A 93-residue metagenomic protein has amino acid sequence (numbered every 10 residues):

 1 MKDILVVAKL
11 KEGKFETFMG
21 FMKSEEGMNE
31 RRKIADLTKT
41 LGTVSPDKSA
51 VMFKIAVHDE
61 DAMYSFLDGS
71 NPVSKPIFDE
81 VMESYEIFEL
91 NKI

Functional and structural regions predicted by a protein language model:
M1-V73, E83-I93: Short S/T/G/P-rich N-terminal loop/turn motif that feeds into the first structured element of a domain
I77-D79: Short, exposed beta-strand-loop hairpins at the edges of beta-sheets in extracellular/periplasmic proteins
